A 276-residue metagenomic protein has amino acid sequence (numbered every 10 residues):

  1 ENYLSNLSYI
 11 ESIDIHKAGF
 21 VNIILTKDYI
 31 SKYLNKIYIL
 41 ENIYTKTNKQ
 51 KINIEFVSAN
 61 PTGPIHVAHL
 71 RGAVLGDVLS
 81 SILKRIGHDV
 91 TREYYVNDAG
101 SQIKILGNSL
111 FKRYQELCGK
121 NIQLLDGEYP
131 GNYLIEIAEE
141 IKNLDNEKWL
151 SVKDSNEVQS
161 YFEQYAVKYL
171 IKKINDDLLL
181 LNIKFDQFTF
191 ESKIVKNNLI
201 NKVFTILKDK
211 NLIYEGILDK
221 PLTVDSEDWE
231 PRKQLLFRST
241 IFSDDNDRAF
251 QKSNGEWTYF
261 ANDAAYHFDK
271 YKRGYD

Functional and structural regions predicted by a protein language model:
E1-D276: NTP-dependent nucleotidyl-transfer catalytic core
